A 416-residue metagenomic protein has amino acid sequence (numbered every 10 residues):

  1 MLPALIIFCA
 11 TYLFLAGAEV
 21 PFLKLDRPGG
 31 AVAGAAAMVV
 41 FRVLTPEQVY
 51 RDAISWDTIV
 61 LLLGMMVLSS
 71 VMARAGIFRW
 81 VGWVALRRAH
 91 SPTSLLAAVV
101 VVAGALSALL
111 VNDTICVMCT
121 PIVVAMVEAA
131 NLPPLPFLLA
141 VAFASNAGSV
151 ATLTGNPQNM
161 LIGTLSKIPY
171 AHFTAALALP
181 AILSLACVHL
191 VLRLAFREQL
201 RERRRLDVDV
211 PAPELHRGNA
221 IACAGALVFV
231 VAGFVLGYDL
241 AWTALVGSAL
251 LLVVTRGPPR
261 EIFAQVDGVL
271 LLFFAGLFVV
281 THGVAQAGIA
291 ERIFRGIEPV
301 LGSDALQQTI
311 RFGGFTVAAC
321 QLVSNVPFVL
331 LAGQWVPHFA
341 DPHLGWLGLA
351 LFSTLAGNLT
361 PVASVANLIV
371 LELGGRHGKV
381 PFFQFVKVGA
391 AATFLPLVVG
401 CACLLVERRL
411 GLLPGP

Functional and structural regions predicted by a protein language model:
M1-S70, W80, L179-L185, H189-Q286 (+2 more regions): Hydrophobic transmembrane alpha-helices of multi-pass small-molecule transporters
L13-L25, V102-V111, A142-T154, A232-G237 (+2 more regions): Transmembrane alpha-helix interface/packing and boundary motifs in multi-pass membrane proteins, characterized by
R27, A31, A35, M66 (+9 more regions): Alpha-helical transmembrane segments of multi-pass membrane proteins, especially transporters and channels
L44, A75, R79, R88 (+18 more regions): Membrane-interface elements of multi-pass transporters and channels
E47-L135, G268-D341: Membrane-embedded alpha-helical segments and adjacent helix-loop junctions characteristic of multi-pass solute
V81-G82, T114-M126, L138, T152-S166 (+5 more regions): Re-entrant/interfacial helical elements at transmembrane boundaries that shape and gate the permeation pathway
M126-E198, R205-V210, D341, W346 (+1 more regions): Membrane-core helix-loop-helix motifs of multi-pass transport proteins
F273-F274, L349-E372, A392-G400: A small-residue-rich subset of transmembrane alpha-helices
